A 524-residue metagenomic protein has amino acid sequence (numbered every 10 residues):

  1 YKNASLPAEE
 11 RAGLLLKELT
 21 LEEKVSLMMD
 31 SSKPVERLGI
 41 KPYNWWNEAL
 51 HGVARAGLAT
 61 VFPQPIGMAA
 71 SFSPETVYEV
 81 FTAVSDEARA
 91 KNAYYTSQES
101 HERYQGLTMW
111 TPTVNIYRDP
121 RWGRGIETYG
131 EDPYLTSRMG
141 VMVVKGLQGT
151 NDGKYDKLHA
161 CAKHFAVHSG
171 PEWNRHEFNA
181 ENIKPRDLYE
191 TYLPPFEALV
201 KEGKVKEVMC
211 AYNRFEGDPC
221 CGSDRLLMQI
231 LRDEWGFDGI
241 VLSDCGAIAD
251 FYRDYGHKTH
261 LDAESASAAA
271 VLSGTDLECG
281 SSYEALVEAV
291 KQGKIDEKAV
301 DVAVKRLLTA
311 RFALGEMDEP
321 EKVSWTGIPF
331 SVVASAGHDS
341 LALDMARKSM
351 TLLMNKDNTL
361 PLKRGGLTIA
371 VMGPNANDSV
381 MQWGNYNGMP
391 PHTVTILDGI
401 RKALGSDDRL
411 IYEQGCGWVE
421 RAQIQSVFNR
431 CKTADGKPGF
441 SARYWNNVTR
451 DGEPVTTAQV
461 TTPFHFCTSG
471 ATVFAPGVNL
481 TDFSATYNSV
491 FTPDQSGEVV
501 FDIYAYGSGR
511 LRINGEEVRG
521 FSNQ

Functional and structural regions predicted by a protein language model:
Y1-E498, G507, N514: Glycoside hydrolase catalytic-domain context in secreted enzymes
D502-F521: Short, surface-exposed beta-strand/strand-loop-strand elements in extracellular ectodomains
Q524: Extracellular carbohydrate recognition and processing domains and analogous Trp-centered ligand-binding platforms
